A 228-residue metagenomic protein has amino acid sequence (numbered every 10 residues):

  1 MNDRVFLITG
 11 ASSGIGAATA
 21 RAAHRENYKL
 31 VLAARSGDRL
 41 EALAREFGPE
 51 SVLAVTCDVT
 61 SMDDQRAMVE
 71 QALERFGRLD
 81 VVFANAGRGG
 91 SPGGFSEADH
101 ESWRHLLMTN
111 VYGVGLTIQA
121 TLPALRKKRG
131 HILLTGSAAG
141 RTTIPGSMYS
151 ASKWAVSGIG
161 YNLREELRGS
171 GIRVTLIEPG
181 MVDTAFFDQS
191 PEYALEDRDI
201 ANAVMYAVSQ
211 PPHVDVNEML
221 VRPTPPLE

Functional and structural regions predicted by a protein language model:
S12-S13: Conserved glycine-rich cofactor-binding loop
E26-L43: Conserved glycine-rich Rossmann-like NAD(P)H-binding loop of the short-chain dehydrogenase/reductase
T56-A67, H100: The beta1-alpha1 cofactor-binding region of Rossmann-like NAD(H)/NADP(H)-dependent oxidoreductases
G93-F95, D99-R104: Substrate-binding pocket helix/loop in short-chain dehydrogenase/reductase
I118, S152-K153: Active-site helix of classical SDR
S137: Residue(s) in the substrate-gating loop at a strand-loop-helix junction that position the organic substrate next
I172, L176-I177, T184, Q189-E228: C-terminal helical subdomain
